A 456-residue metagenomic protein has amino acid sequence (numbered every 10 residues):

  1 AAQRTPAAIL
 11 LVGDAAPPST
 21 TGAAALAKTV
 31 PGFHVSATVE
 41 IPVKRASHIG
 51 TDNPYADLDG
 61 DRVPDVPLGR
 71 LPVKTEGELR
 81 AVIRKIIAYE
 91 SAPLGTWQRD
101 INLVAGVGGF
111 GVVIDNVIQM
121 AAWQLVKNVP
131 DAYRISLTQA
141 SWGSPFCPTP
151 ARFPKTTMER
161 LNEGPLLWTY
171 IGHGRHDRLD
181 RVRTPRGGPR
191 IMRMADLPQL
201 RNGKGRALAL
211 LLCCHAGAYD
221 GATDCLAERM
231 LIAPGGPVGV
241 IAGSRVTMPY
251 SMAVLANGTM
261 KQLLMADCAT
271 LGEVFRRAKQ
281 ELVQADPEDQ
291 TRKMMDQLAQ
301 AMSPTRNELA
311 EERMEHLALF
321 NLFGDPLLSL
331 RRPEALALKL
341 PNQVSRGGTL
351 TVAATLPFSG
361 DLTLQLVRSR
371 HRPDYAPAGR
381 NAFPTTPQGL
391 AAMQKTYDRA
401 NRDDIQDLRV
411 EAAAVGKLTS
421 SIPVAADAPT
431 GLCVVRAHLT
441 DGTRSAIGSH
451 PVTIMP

Functional and structural regions predicted by a protein language model:
A1-Q406, P429, P456: Cysteine-dependent hydrolase recognition
S329, E411, S421-P423, P451-T453: Generic structural detector for well-ordered beta-strands
T349-T351, K417-T419, I447-S449: Intrinsic-disorder/low-complexity, polar/charged segments enriched in Ser/Thr/Lys/Arg/Asp/Glu/Gln
T351-A353, T363, T419-S421, V434-R436: Beta-strand secondary-structure signal
A400-R402, R409-L418, R444: Short proline/glycine- and polar residue-rich coil/turn motifs
P423-P429: Short, surface-exposed loop/turn segments at beta-strand-coil junctions that are enriched for proline with nearby
T430-D441: Short, aromatic- and glycine-rich surface loops/edge beta-strands on solvent-exposed regions
T443-P456: Short beta-strand elements
